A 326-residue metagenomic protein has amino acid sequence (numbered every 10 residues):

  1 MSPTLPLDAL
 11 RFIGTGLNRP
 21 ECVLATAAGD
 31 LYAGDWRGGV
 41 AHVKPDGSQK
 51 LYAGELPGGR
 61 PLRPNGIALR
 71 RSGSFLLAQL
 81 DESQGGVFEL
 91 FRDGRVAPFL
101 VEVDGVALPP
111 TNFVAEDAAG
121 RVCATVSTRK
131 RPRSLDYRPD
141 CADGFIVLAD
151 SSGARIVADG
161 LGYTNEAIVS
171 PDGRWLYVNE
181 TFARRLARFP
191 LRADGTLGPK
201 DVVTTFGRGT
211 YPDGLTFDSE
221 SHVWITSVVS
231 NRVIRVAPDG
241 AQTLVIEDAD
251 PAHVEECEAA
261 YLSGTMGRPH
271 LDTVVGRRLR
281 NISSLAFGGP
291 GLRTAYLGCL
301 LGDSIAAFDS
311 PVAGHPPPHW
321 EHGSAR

Functional and structural regions predicted by a protein language model:
M1-N18, A53, K200, G267-L271 (+1 more regions): A short helix->beta-strand "capping" segment at the edge of beta-propeller domains
R11-G39, D303-S304: Beta-strand-rich domains and repeat architectures in extracellular enzymes and scaffolds, especially beta-propellers
T15-A28, P57-Q79, D104-K130, D140-I146 (+8 more regions): Beta-rich, blade/repeat-based domains predominating in secreted/periplasmic proteins but also intracellular
Y32-G54: Beta-propeller domains
W36, L80-Q84, R131-D143, T181-R184 (+2 more regions): Short, solvent-exposed loop/turn segments at conserved positions within beta-propeller repeat blades
G39-A41, G86-F88, G144-V147, R185-A187 (+2 more regions): A short loop-to-beta-strand structural motif that recurs across blades of beta-propeller domains
F189-T196, P238-T243, A249-D250, D309-P318: Short loop/turn segments immediately following beta-strands, especially the blade-tip and inter-blade linker loops
L279-R326: Blade-level signature of beta-propeller repeat domains, shared across WD40, Kelch, NHL, RCC1 and BNR/Asp-box propellers
